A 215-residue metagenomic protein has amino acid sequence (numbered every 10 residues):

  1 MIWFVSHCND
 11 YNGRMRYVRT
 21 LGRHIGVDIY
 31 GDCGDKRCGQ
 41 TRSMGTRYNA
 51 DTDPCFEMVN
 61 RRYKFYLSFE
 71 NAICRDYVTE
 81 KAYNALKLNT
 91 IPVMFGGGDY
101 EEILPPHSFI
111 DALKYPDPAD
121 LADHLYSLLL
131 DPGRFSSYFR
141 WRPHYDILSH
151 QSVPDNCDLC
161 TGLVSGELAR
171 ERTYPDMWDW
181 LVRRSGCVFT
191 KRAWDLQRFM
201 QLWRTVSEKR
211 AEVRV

Functional and structural regions predicted by a protein language model:
I2-V215: Pol beta-like nucleotidyltransferase catalytic core
